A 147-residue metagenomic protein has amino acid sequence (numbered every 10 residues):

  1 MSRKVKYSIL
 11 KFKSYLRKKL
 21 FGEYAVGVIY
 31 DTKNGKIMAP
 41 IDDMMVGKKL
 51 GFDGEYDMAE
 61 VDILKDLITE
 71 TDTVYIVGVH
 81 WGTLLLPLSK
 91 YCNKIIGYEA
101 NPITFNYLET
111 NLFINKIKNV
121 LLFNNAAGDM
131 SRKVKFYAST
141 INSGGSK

Functional and structural regions predicted by a protein language model:
M1-N111, N115: S-adenosyl-L-methionine
E109-K147: S-adenosyl-L-methionine
